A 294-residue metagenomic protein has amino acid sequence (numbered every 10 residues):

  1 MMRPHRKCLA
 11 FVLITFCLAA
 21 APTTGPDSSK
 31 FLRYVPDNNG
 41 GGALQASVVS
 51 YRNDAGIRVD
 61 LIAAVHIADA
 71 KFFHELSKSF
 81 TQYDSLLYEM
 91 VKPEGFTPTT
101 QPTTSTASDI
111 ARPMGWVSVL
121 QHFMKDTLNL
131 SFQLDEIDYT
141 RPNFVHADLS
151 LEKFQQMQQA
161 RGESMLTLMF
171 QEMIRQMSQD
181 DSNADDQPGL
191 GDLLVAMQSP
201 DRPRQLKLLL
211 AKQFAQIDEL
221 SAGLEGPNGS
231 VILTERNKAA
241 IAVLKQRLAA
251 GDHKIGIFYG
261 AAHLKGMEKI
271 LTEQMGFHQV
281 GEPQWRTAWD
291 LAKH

Functional and structural regions predicted by a protein language model:
M2-L9: Bacterial N-terminal signal peptides that target proteins for export
A10-A19: Bacterial N-terminal signal peptides
L18-A19, L76, T272: Hydrophobic alpha-helical membrane context
T23-E235, V280-L291: Structured, acidic catalytic/metal-binding patches in enzyme active sites
S230, T234-H294: A cross-kingdom marker for long, charged
